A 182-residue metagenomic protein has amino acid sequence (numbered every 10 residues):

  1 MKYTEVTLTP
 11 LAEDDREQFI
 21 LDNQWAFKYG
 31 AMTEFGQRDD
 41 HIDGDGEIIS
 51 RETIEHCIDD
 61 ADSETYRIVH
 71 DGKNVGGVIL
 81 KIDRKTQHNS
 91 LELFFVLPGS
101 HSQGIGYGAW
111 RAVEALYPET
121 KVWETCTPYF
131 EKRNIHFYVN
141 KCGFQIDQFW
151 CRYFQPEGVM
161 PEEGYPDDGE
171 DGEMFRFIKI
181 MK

Functional and structural regions predicted by a protein language model:
V6-D22, K28-M32: A short beta-loop-alpha structural element at the N-terminal edge of CoA-dependent acyl/N-acetyltransferase catalytic
F27-I54: Conserved GNAT-fold acetyl-CoA-binding loop/helix
T65-R67, K73-I82, S90, F95: Conserved beta-strand in the GNAT
Q87-P98, C126-T127: Conserved acetyl-CoA binding element of GNAT-fold acetyltransferases
V96, S102-A115, N140: Conserved acetyl-CoA-binding loop-helix of GNAT-fold acetyltransferases
L116-Y129: Conserved GNAT acetyl-CoA-binding A-motif
C126-T127, N140-D168: Conserved catalytic-core motifs of GNAT/GCN5-like acyltransferases
E170-R176: Short hydrophobic/aromatic beta-strand or adjacent loop that forms the aromatic wall/cage of a ligand/substrate-binding
